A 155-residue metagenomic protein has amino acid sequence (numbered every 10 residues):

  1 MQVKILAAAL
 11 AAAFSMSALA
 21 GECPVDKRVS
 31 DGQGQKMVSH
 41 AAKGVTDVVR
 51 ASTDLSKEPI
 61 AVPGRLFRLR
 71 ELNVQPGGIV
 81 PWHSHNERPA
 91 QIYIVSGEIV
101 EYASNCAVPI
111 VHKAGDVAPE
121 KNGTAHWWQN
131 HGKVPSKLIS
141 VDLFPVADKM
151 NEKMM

Functional and structural regions predicted by a protein language model:
Q2, L19-R68, I110-V111, A118 (+1 more regions): A short, N-terminal "cap"/entry segment at the start of jelly-roll beta-barrel domains of the cupin/DSBH fold
A7-S17: Bacterial N-terminal signal peptides
A61-R65, G78-Q91: A short beta-loop-beta micro-motif enriched in histidine and acidic residues
V74-Q75, A103-G123: Short acidic-glycine-tyrosine-enriched beta hairpin
V80-H85, A103, I110, Q129-H131: Short histidine-centered beta-strand/loop micro-motifs that create catalytic or ligand/metal-coordination sites
E87-C106, D116: Glycine- and acidic-residue-biased ligand/ion/polar-headgroup-sensing regions
K113, N122-K149: Ligand-binding loop in jelly-roll beta-barrel domains
